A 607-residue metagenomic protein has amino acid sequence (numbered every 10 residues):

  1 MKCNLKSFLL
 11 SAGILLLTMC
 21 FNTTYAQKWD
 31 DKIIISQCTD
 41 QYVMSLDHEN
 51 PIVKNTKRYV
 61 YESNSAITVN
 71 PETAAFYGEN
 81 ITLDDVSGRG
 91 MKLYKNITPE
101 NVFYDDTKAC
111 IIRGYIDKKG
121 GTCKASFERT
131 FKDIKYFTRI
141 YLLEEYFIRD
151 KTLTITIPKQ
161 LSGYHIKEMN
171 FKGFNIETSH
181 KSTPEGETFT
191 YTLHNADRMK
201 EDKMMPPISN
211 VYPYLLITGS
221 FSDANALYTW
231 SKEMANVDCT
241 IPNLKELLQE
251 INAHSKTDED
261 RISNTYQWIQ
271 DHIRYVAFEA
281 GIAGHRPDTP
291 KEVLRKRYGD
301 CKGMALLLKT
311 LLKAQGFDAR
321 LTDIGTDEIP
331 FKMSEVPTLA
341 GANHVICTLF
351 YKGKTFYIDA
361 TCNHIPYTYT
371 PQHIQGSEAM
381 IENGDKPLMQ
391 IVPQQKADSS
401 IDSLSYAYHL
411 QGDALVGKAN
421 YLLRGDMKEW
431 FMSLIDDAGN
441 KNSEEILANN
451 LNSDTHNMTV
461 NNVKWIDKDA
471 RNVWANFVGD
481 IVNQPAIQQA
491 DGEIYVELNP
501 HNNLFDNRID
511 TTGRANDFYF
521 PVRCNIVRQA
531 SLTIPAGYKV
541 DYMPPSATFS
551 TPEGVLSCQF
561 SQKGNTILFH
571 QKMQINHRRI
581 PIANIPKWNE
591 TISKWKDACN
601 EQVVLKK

Functional and structural regions predicted by a protein language model:
M1-K28: Bacterial Sec-dependent N-terminal signal peptides
Q27-K607: A sensor for short, sequence-defined functional sites
